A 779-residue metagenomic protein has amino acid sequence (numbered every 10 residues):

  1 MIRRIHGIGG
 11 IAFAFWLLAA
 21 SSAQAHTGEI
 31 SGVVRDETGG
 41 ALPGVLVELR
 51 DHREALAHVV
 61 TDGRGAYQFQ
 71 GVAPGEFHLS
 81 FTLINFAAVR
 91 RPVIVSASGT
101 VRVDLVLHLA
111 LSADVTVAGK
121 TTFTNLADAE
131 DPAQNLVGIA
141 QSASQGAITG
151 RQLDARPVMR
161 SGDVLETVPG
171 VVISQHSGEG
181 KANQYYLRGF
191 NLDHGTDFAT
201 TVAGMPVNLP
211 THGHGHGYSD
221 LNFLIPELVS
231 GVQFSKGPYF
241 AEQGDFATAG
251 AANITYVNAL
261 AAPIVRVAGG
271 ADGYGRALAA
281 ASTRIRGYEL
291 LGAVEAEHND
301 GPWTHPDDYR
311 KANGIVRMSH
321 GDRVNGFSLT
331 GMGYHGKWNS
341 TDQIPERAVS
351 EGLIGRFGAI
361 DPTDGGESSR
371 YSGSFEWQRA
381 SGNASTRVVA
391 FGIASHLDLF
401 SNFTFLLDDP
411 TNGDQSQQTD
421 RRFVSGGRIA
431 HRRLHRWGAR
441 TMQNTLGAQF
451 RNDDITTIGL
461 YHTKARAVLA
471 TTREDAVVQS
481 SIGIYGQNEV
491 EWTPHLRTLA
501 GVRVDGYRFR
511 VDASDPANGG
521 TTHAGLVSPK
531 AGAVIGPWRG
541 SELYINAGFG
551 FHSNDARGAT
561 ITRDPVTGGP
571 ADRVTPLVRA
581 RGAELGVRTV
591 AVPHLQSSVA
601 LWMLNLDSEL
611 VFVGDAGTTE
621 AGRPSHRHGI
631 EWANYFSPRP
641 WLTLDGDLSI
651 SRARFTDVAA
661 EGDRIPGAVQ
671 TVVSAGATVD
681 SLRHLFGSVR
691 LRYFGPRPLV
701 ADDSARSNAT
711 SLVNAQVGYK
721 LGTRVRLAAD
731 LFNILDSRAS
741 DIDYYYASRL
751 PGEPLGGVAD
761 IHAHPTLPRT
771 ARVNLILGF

Functional and structural regions predicted by a protein language model:
S22-T124, D193: Periplasm-facing N-terminal accessory domains of Gram-negative outer-membrane beta-barrel systems
N125-P132, I139-A147, L153-R160, Q175-E227 (+3 more regions): Flexible, glycine/serine/threonine-rich loop segments and coil->beta-strand junctions that form periplasmic-facing
Q233-A241, G250-T283, A293-V294, N299-T304 (+1 more regions): Short strand-turn segments of transmembrane beta-barrel domains in outer membranes, especially the first one or two
G269-H298, W303-T341, D364-S385, S425 (+5 more regions): Transmembrane beta-barrel wall of Gram-negative outer-membrane proteins
G326-Y334, G366-S514, L595-L601, W641-D645: Face-selective signature of the C-terminal outer-membrane beta-barrel domain
E376, A380, S385-F403, G536 (+3 more regions): Membrane-embedded beta-barrel scaffold of Gram-negative outer-membrane proteins
A430-R433, T498, G506, S598-D607 (+2 more regions): Gram-negative outer-membrane beta-barrel transporters
P696-R697, Y719-F779: C-terminal beta-signal and adjacent terminal beta-strands/loops of Gram-negative outer-membrane beta-barrel proteins
